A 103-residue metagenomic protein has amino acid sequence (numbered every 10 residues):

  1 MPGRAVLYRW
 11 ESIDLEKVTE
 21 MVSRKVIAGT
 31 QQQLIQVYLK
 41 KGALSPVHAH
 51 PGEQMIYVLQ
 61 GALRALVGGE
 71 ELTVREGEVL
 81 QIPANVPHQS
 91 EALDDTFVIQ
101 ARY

Functional and structural regions predicted by a protein language model:
M1-Q31, I35: A short, N-terminal "cap"/entry segment at the start of jelly-roll beta-barrel domains of the cupin/DSBH fold
E20, Q33-H50: Conserved short histidine dyad/triad with adjacent acidic residue
Y38-K40, H50-A65: Short, conserved beta-strand element in jelly-roll/cupin
L59-Q60, R75-E76, D94: A cytosolic small-molecule/anion-sensing beta-strand core signal
G69-A84: Short acidic-glycine-tyrosine-enriched beta hairpin
A84-Y103: Ligand-binding loop in jelly-roll beta-barrel domains
